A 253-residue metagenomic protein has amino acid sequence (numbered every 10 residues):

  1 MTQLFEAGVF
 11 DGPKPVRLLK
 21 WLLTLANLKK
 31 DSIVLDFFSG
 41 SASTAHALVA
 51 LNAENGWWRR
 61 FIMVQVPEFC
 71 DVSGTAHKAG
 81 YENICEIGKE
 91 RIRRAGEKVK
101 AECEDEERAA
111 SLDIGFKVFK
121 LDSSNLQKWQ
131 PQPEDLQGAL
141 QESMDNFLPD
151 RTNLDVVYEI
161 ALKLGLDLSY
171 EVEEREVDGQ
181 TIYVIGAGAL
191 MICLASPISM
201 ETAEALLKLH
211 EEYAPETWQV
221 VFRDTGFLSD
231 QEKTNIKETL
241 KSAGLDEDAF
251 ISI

Functional and structural regions predicted by a protein language model:
M1-P13: Class I SAM-dependent transferase core
V9, V16-D31, A53-I253: Accessory, often C-terminal, charged low-complexity segments
L25, S41-A42: A short, glycine-centered helix-capping/turn motif at helix boundaries that positions DNA-contacting or catalytic
D31-G40: Conserved class I S-adenosyl-L-methionine
S43-G56: Conserved SAM-binding loop of SAM-dependent methyltransferases across substrates and taxa, primarily the Class I
